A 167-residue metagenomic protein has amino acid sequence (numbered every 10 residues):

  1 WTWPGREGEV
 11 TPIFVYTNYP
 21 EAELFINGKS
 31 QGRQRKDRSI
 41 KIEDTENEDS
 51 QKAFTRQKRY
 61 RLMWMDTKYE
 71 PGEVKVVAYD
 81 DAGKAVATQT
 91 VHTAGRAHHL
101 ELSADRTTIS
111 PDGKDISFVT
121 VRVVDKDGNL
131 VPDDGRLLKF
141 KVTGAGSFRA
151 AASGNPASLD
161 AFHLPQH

Functional and structural regions predicted by a protein language model:
W1-E21, E101: Non-catalytic, glycine-rich low-complexity segments
W3-G8, T108-S117: Short, solvent-exposed loop/linker segments at the N-terminal edge of repeated beta-sheet extracellular domains
I13-T17, V77-A78, K114-P132, L138: Beta-strand-rich structural segments
E21-F25, V77, L137-K141: Beta-strand signatures of extracellular beta-sandwich domains
G32-E43, A97-L102, F140-H163: Short aromatic-acidic-glycine turn motif
K41-M63, S158-H167: Aromatic sugar-binding surface patches on proteins that engage polysaccharides or sugar-phosphate polymers
M65-P71: Surface-exposed, short loops/turns at beta-strand junctions within beta-sandwich domains
G83-G95: Edge beta-strands of extracellular beta-sandwich domains
